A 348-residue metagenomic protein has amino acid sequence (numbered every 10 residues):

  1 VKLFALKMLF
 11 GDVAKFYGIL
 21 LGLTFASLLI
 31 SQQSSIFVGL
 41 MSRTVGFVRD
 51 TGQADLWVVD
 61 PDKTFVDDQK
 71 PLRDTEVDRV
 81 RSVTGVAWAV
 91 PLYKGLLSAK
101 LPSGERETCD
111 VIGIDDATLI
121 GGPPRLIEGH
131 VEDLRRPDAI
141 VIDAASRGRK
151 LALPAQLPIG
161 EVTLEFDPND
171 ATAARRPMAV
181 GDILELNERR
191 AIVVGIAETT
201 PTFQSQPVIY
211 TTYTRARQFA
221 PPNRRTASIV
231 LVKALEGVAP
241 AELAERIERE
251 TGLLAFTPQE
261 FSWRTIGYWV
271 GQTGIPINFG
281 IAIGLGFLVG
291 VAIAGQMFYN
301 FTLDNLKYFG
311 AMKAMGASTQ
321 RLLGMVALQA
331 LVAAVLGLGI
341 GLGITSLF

Functional and structural regions predicted by a protein language model:
V1-F10: A short amphipathic helical element positioned immediately N-terminal to and/or at the very start of a transmembrane
L9-F25: Membrane-interface helix starts
L20, T24, L28-D110, E128-H130 (+2 more regions): Hydrophobic, regular-secondary-structure patches
I36, T44, A197-T200, E242-A292 (+5 more regions): Peri-transmembrane interface segments
L56-V59, A197, R224-L254: A short beta-strand structural signal in non-transmembrane regions
K70-R225: A structural signal for hydrophobic secondary-structure junctions, strongest on transmembrane helix-loop-helix units
G324-L328, V335-F348: Short helix-loop junctions at transmembrane helix boundaries
